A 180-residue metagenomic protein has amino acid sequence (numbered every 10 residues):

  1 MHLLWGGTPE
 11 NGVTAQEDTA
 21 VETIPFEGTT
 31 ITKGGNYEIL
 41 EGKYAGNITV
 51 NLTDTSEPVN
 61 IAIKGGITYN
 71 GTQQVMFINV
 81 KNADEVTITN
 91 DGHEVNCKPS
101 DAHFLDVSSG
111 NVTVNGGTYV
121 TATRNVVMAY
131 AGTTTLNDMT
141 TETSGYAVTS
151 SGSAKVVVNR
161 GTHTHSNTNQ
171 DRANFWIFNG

Functional and structural regions predicted by a protein language model:
M1-G28: Extracellular/surface-exposed low-complexity segments
L3-W5, F77, I177: Extended low-polarity, hydrophobic cluster-rich segments
G6, T168-Q170: Acidic/polar low-complexity surface segments
N11, Q16, A20, N115 (+3 more regions): Low-complexity intrinsically disordered segments
E27, G35, G46-I48, E57-I61 (+14 more regions): The right-handed parallel beta-helix/beta-solenoid scaffold, focusing on the short coil/turn and N-cap positions
G34-L40: Extracellular/luminal Pro/Thr/Ser-rich low-complexity repeat and linker "mucin-like" segments that act as
C97, T121-A122, T143, H165-S166: Residues in short coils/turns that link rungs of repeat/solenoid architectures in beta-rich domains
